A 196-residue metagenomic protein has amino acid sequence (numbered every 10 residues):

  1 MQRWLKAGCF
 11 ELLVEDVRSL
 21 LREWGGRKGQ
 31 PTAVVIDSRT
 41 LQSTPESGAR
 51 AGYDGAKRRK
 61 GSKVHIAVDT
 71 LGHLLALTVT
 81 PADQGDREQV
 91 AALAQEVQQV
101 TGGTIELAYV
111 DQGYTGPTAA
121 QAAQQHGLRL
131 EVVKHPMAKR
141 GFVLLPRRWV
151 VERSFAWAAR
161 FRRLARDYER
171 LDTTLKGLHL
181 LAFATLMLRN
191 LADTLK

Functional and structural regions predicted by a protein language model:
M1-K196: Short alpha-helical elements
